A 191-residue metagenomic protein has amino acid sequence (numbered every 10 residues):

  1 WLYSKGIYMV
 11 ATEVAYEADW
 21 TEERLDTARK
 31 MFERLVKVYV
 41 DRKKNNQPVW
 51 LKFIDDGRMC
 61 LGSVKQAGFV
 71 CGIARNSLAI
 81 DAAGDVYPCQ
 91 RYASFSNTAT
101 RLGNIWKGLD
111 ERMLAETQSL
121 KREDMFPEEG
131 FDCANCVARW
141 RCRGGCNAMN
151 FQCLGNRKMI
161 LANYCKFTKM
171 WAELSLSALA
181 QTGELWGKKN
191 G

Functional and structural regions predicted by a protein language model:
W1-D56, A79: Conserved C-terminal portion of the radical SAM core fold that forms the substrate/S-adenosylmethionine-binding
V14, Q90, C146: Short, flexible helix/strand-to-coil boundary loops that buttress conserved ligand/catalytic motifs in alpha/beta
K30-C60, R91-V137: C-terminal accessory region of radical SAM enzymes
M59, S63-F69: Flexible, glycine/threonine-enriched loop-and-boundary segments that flank and lead into catalytic domains of large
C71-A74: Short, small/polar residue-rich loop motifs at catalytic or cofactor-binding pockets
S94-N97, E128-G191: Radical SAM enzyme core and accessory elements
